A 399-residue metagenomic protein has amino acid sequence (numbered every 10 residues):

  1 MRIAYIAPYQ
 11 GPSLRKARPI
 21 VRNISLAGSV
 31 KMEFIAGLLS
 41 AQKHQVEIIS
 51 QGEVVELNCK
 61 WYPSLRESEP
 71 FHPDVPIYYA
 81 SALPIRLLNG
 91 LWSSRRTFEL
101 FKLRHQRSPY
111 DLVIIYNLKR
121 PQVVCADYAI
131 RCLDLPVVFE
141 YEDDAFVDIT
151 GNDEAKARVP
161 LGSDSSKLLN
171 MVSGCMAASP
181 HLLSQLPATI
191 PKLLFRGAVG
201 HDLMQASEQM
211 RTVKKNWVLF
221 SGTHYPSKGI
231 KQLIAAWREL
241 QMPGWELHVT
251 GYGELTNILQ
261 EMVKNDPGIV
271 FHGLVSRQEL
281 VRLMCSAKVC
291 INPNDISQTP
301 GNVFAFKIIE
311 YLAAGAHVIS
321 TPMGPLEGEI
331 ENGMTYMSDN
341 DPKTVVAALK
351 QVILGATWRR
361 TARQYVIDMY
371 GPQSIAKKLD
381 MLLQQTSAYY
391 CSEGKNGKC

Functional and structural regions predicted by a protein language model:
M1-P63, G174, Q232-Q241: N-terminal subdomain of nucleotide-sugar transferases
A4-I6, Q209-R238, H248: Conserved donor-binding/catalytic core segment of Leloir-type glycosyltransferases
E33-G37, K102, P121-V124, Y128-C132 (+4 more regions): Membrane-proximal helix-turn-helix segments that form the acceptor-binding/catalytic region of lipid-linked
G52, C59-W61, D148, R158-L194 (+2 more regions): A short, active-site helix/loop in glycosyltransferases that binds the activated sugar's phosphate group
P226-K228, Q278-R282, K288-E310, S320-G328: Nucleotide-sugar-dependent
I258-R282, V289: Nucleotide-activated donor-binding/catalytic signature segment of Leloir-type glycosyltransferases, i.e., the conserved
N332-K343, K350-A356: Conserved acidic donor-binding segment of nucleotide-sugar-dependent glycosyltransferases
A356-M369: A short, well-ordered alpha-helix in the C-terminal region of glycosyltransferases
